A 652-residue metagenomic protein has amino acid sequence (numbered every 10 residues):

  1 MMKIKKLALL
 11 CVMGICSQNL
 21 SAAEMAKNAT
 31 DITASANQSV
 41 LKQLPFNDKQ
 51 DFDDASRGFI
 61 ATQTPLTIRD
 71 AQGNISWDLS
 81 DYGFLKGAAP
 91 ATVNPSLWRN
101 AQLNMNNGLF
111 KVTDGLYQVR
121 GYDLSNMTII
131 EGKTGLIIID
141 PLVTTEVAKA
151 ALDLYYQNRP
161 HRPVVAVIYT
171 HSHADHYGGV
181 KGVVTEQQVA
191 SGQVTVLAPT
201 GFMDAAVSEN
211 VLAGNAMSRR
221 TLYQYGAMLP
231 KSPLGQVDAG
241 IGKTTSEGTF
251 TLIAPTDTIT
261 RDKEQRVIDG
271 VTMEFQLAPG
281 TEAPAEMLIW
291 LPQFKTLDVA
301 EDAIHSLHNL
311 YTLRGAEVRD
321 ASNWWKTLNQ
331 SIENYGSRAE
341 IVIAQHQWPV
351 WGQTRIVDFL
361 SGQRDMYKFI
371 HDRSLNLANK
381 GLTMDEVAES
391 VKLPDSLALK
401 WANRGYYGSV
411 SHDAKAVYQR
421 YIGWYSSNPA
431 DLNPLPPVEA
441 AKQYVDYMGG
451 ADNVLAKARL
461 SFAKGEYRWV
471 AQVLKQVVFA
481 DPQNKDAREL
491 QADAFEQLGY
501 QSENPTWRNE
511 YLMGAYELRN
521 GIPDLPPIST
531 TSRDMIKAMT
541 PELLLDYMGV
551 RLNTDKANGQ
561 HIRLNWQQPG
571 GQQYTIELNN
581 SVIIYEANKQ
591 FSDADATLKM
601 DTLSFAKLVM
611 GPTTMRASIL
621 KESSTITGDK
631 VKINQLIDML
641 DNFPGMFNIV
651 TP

Functional and structural regions predicted by a protein language model:
M1-A23: Gram-negative bacterial Sec-dependent N-terminal signal peptides
A22, L460, E466-Q472, F479 (+2 more regions): Feature captures hydrophobic
M25-N37, L41, T296, S306 (+4 more regions): Divalent-metal (often Zn2+) His-rich catalytic cores of metallo-beta-lactamase-fold enzymes
Q102-R162, M287-L291, K295-E301: Conserved beta-strand hairpin/beta-sheet module of binuclear metal-dependent hydrolase folds, prominently
K111, L197, M203-P279, N323-I332: Metallo-beta-lactamase
T134-G135, T145-T195: Active-site metal-binding motif and surrounding structural segment of the metallo-beta-lactamase
G135-L136, V143-T145, E247, T251-A254 (+1 more regions): Metallo-beta-lactamase
